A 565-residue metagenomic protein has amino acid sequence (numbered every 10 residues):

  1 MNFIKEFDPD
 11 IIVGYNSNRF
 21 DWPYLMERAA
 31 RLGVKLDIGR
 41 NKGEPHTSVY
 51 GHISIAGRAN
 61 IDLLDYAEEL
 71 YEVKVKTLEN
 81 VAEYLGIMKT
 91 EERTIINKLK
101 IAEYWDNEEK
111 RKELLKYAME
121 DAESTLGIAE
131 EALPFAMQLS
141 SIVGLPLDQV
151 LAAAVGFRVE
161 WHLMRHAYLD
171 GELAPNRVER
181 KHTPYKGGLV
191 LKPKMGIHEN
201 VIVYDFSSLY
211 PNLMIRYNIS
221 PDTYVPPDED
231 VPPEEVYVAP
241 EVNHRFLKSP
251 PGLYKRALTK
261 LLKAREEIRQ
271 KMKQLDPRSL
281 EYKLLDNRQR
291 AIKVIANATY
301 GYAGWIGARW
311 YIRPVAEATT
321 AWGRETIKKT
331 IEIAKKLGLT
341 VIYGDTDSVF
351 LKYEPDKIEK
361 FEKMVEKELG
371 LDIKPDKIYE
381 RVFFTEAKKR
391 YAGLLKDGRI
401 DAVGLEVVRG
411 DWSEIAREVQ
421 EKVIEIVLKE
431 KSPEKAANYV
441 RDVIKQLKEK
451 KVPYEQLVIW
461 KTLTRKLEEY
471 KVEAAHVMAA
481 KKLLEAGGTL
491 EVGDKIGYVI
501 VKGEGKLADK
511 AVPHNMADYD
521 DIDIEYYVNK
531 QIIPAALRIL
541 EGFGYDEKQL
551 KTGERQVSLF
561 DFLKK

Functional and structural regions predicted by a protein language model:
M1-S17: Conserved non-catalytic scaffold segment of RNase H-like nuclease domains
E6-D10, L64, N107-E113, V190-E199 (+8 more regions): Glycine- and acidic
D8, I12, W22, R31-A122: Active-site-proximal helix-loop-helix substrate-binding element of RNase H-like nuclease domains
L63, E179-A298, Y302-A303, L395-I400: Catalytic nucleotidyl-transfer cores of nucleotide-processing enzymes
A102-Y217, Y282-E325, K329-I333, Y343 (+4 more regions): Common nucleic-acid-contacting/processivity interface regions adjacent to the catalytic cores of nucleic-acid enzymes
R265, G338-K352: Catalytic palm active-site di-aspartate
K352-A511: C-terminal polymerase-core module
A480-K565: Low-complexity, acidic/Ser/Thr- and charged residue-rich accessory regions of DNA metabolism proteins
